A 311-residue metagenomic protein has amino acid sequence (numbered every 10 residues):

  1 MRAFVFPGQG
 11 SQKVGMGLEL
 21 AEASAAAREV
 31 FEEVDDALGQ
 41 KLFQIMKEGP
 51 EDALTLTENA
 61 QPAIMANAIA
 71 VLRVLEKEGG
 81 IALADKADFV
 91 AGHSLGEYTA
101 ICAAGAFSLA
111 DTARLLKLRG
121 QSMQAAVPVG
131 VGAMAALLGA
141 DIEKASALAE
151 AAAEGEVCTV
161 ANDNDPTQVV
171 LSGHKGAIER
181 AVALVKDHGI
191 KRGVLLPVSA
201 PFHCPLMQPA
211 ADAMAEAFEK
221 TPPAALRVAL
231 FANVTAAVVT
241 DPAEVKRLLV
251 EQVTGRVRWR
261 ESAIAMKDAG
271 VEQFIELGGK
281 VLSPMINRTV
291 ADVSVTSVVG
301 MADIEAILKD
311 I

Functional and structural regions predicted by a protein language model:
M1-A145, L196, Q273-A306: FabD-like malonyl-/acyl-CoA
G10-Q12, L38, A84, A104-G255: Alpha/beta catalytic cores of group-transfer enzymes, especially the acyltransferase/condensing modules of polyketide
G80, R258-A265: A short, well-structured juxtamembrane/interface segment
A177-I178, A217, P222, G270-E272 (+2 more regions): NAD(P)-dependent dehydrogenase/reductase Rossmann-like domain
K186, K267-G270: Non-catalytic positions within long, well-ordered alpha-helices that form the structural scaffold/packing of enzyme
F231, V250, A263-K267, S283 (+1 more regions): Generic hydrophobic alpha-helical scaffold/packing signal
